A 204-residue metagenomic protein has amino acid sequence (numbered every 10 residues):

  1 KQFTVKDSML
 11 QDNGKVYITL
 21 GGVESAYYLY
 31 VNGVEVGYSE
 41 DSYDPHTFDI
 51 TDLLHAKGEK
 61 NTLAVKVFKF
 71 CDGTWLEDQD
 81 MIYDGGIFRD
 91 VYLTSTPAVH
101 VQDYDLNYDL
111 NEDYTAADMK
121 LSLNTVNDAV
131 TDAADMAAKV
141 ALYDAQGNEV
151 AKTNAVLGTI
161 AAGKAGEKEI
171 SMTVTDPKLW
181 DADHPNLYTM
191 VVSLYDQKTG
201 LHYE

Functional and structural regions predicted by a protein language model:
K1-D103, D128, A145: Accessory beta-strand-rich segments of carbohydrate-active enzymes
M9-G14, L54-K60, T131-A133, V174-T189: Short glycine/proline/serine/threonine-rich loop/turn segments at secondary-structure transition edges
V31, T115-T159, G166-I170: Beta-strand-rich binding/interaction modules
P45-L53, A165-T175: Exposed aromatic-hydrophobic patches
A64-K66, T189-S193: Extracellular recognition modules
D72-I82, V150-K152, K198-E204: Beta-sandwich strand segments
Y104-D105, V191-E204: N-terminal carbohydrate-binding accessory modules
D105-E112: Short beta-strand segments of immunoglobulin-like
